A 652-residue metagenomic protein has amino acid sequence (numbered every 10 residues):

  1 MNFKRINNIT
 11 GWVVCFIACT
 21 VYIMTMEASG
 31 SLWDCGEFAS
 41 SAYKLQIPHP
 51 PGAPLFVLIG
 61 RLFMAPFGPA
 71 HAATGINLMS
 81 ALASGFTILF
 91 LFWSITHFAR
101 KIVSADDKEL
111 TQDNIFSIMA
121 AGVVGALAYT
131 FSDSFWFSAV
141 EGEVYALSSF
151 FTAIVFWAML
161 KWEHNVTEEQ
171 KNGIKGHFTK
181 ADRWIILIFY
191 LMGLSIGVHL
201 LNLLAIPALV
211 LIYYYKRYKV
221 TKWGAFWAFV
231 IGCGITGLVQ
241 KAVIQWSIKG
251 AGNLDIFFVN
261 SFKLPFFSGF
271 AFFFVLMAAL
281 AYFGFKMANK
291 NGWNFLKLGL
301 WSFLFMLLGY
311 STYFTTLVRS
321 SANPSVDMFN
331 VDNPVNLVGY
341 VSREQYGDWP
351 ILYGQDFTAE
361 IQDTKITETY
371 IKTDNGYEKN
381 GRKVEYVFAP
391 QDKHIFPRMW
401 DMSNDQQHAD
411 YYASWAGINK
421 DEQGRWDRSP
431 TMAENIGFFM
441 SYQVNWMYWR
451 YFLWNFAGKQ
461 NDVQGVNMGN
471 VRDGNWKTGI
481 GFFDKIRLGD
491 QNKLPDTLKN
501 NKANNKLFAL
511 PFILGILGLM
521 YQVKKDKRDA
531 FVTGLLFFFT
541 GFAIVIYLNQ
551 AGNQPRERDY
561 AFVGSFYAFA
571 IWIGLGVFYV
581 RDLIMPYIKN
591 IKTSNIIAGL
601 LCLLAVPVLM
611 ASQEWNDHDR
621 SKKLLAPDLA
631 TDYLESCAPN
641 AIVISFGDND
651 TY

Functional and structural regions predicted by a protein language model:
M1-V21, T111-V123, F273-L308: Start-transfer (signal-anchor) and selected internal transmembrane alpha helices of multi-pass inner/ER membrane
F3-L32, Y129-F131, H199, G237-K241 (+2 more regions): Transmembrane signal-anchor helices characteristic of membrane glycosylation enzymes that use polyprenol
W12, L78-L110, I154-A158, I513-G518: Transmembrane-helix motifs of polytopic, lipid-linked glycan transferases
M26-F38, P48-I59, T74, M328-N330 (+2 more regions): Extracytoplasmic catalytic/substrate-binding loops of multi-pass membrane glycan-assembly enzymes
S41-K44, A126, I185-G197: Membrane-interface alpha helices of multi-pass inner-membrane proteins
A42-K44, P48-A70, A81-L82, L89: Short hydrophobic/aromatic helix or loop-helix immediately within or flanking a transmembrane segment in polytopic
A99, S104, L110-F116, V155-W184 (+1 more regions): Membrane-interface transmembrane helices that cradle and orient dolichyl/undecaprenyl
F542, Q554-Y579: Hydrophobic/aromatic-rich transmembrane helices and adjacent perimembrane loops
